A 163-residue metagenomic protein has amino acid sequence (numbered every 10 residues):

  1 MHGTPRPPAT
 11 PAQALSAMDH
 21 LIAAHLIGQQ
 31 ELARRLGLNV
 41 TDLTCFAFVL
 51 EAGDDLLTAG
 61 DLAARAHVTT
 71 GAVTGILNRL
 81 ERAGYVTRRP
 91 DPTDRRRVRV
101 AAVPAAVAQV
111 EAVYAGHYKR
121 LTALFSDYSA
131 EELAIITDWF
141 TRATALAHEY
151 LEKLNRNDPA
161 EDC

Functional and structural regions predicted by a protein language model:
M1-L36: N-terminal leader segment of winged-helix/HTH proteins
S16, H20, T44, I135-D138 (+1 more regions): Amphipathic alpha-helical interaction segments
Q29-V68: N-terminal helix-turn-helix DNA-binding core of bacterial DNA-binding proteins
G71: Key DNA-contact positions within bacterial/archaeal DNA-binding proteins
R79-A134: Charged, amphipathic alpha-helical coiled-coil/dimerization segments
A115-C163: Terminal interaction helix/tail motif
